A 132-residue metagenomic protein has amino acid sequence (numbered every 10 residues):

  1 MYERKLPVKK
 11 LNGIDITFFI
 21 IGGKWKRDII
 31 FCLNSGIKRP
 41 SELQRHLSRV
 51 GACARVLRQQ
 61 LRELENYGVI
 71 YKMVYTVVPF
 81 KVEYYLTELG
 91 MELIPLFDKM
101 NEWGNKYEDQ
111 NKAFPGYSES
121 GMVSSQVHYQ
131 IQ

Functional and structural regions predicted by a protein language model:
M1-K9, K38, N66, Y71 (+1 more regions): C-terminal regulatory/oligomerization modules of transcriptional regulators
E3-V8, L33, H46, R58-R62: Short linear motifs at secondary-structure transitions and domain/linker junctions
N12-V56: N-terminal helix-turn-helix DNA-binding core of bacterial DNA-binding proteins
T17, I29-C32, Q60, E92 (+1 more regions): Residue-level recognition of specific faces of alpha-helices
G22-G23, Y75-P95: Short, cationic-aromatic polyanion-contact patches
Q44-Y75, P79: Canonical helix-turn-helix DNA-binding module
